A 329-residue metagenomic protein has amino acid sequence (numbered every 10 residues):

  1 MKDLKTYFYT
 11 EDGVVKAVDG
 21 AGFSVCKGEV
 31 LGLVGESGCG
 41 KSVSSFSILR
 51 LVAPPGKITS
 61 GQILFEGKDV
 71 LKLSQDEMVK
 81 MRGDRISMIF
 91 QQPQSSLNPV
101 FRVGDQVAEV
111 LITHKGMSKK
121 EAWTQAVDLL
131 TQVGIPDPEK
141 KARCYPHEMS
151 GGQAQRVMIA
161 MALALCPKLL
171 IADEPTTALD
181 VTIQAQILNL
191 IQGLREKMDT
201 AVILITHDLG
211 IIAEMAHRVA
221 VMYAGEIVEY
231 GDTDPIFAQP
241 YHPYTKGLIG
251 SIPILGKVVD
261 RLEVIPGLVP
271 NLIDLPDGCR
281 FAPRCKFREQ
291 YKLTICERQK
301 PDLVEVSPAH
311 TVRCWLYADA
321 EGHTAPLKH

Functional and structural regions predicted by a protein language model:
Y7-G20, L51-K57, S74-E77, V100 (+2 more regions): A short, flexible loop at the N-terminus of ABC-type nucleotide-binding domains that lies
E36, R50, I171, P175 (+2 more regions): P-loop NTP-binding/switch modules centered on Walker-like glycine-rich loops
I58-D69: Conserved ABC transporter NBD signature motif
K68-D69, E121-K140, I249-P253: Conserved ABC ATPase "signature" region
P136, K140, D232-H329: Short catalytic/signature loops enriched in Gly
C144-M149, Q153: Conserved ABC ATPase signature
A164-K168: A short, proline-enriched helix->beta-strand linker immediately N-terminal to the Walker B motif in ABC-type P-loop
